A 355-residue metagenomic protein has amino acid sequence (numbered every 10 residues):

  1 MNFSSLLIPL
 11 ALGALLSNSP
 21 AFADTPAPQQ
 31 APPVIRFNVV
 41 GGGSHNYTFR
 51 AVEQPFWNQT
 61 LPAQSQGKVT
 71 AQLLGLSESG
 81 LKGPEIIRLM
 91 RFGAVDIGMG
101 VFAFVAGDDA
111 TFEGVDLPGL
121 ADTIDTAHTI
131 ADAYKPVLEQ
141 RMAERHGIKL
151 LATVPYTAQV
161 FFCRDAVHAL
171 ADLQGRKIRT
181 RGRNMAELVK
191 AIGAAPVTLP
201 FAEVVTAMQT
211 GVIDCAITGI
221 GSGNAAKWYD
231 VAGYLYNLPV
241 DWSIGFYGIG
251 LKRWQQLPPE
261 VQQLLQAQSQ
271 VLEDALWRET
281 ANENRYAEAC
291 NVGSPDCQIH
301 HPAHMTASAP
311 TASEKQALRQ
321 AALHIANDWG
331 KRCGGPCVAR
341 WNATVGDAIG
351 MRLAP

Functional and structural regions predicted by a protein language model:
M1-V34, A354-P355: Short, low-complexity disordered leader/linker segments with a strong preference for bacterial N-terminal type II
N2, N46-T48, A133, V137: Secondary-structure junction/capping motif
D24-T126, A143-P355: N-terminal secretory/targeting leader peptides
I130-R145: Hinge/lid segment of periplasmic solute-binding proteins
